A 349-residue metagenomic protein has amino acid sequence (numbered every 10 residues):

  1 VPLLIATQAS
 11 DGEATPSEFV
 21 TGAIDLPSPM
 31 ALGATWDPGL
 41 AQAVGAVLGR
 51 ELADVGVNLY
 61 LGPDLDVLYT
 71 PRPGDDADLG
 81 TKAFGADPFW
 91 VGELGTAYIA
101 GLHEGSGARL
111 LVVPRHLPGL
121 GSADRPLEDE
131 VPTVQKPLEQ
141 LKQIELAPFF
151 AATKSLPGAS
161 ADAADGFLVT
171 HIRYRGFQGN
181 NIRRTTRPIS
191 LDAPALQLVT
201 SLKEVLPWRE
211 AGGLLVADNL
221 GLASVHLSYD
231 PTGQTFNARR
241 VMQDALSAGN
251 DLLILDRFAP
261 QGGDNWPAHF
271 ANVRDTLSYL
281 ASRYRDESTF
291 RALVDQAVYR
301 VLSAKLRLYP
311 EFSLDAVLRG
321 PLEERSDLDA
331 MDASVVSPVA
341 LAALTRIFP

Functional and structural regions predicted by a protein language model:
V1, F89-A271, D275-R283, E287-T289: Second-shell residues forming the walls of enzyme active-site clefts
V1-G33, A53, L253-I254, D332 (+2 more regions): N-terminal hydrophobic targeting/anchoring segments and the immediately downstream early-domain regions of hydrolases
V1-I24, G45-Y69, V91-G121: Glycine-rich, aromatic-flanked loop segments that form ligand/cofactor-binding clefts across common enzyme folds
A14-E18, L68-D75, L120-L127, G176-G179 (+2 more regions): Short acidic/His/Gly/Ser-rich catalytic and metal-binding motifs that mark active-site loops of diverse hydrolases
V20-L32, R72-F84, P126-P132: Surface-exposed, active-site-proximal loop segments in enzymatic domains
A34-G49: Glycine-rich anion/phosphate-binding loops
H171, D218, T289-E311: Long, well-ordered, tryptophan-enriched scaffold segments
V301-P349: Hard-cation-handling environments
